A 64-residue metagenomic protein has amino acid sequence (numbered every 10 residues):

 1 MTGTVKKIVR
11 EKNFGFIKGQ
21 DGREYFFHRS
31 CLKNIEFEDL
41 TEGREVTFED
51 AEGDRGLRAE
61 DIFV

Functional and structural regions predicted by a protein language model:
M1-V9: Structural detector for short beta-strands of small beta-barrel domains
K12-I17: Short aromatic-glycine-enriched beta-strand elements
E24-E36: Beta-strand/loop nucleic-acid-binding surfaces
K33-T47: Short nucleic-acid-contacting surface segments enriched for D/E, G, S/T with interspersed K/R
A51-V64: OB-fold/S1-family single-stranded nucleic acid-binding modules
